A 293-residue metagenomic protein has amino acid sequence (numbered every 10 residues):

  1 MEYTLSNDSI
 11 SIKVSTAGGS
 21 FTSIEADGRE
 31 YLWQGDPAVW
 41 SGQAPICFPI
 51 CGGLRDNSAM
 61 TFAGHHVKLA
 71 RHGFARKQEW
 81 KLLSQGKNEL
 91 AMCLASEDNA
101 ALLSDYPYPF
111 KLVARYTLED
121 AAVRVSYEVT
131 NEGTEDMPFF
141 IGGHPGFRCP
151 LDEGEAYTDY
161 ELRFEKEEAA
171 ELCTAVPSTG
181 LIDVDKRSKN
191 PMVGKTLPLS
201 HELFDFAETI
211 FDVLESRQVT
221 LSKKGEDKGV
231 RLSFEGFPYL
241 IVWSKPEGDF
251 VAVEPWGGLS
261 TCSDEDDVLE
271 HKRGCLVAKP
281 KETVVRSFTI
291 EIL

Functional and structural regions predicted by a protein language model:
M1-C47, C51-F62, H66-A70, E215-G236 (+1 more regions): Beta-strand-rich N-terminal accessory domains
Y3, F21-T22, E89-L90, V123-V125 (+2 more regions): Hydrophobic residues embedded in beta-strands of well-ordered beta-sheets
L5, S96-D98, L102-F147, L151: Acidic, contiguous internal or C-terminal segments within carbohydrate-active enzymes that form a structured patch used
V14, Y127-G133, S244, I292: Asparagine-centered strand-capping/turn motif at beta-strand->loop junctions
Q43, K228-L293: Active-site pocket scaffolds in enzymes
C51-G53, G73-Q78, P107-K111, E155 (+2 more regions): Short solvent-exposed loop/turn micro-motifs enriched in small/polar/acidic residues
H65, L69-D120: Extended, loop-rich substrate-binding clefts of extracytoplasmic carbohydrate-active enzymes
C149, E153-F234: Active-site/ligand-binding surface loops and adjacent short beta/alpha elements that line catalytic pockets across
